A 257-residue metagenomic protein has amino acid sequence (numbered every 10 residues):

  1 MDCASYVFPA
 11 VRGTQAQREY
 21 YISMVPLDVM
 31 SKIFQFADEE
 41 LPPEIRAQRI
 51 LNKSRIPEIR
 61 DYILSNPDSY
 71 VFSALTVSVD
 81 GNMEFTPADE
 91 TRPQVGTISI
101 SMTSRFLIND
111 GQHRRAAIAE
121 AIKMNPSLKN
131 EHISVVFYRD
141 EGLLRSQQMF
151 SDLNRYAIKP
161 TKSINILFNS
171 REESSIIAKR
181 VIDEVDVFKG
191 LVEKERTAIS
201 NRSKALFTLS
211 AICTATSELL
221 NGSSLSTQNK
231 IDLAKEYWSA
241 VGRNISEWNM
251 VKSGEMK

Functional and structural regions predicted by a protein language model:
M1-F72, V79-T86, V95-T97: N-terminal extension/subdomain marker
V7-Y20, V71-T76, S104-N109, V135 (+2 more regions): Short, mixed-charge, low-aromatic patches
V29-I33, R92, E173-I177: Membrane-targeting and insertion segments and their boundary/processing signals
Q48-N52, L107-I108, M256-K257: Aromatic-acidic/polar surface patches that form glycan- and anion
F72-D80, P93-L107, Q112-D152: A short, basic-hydrophobic beta/loop patch
K123-K257: Solvent-exposed functional surfaces
